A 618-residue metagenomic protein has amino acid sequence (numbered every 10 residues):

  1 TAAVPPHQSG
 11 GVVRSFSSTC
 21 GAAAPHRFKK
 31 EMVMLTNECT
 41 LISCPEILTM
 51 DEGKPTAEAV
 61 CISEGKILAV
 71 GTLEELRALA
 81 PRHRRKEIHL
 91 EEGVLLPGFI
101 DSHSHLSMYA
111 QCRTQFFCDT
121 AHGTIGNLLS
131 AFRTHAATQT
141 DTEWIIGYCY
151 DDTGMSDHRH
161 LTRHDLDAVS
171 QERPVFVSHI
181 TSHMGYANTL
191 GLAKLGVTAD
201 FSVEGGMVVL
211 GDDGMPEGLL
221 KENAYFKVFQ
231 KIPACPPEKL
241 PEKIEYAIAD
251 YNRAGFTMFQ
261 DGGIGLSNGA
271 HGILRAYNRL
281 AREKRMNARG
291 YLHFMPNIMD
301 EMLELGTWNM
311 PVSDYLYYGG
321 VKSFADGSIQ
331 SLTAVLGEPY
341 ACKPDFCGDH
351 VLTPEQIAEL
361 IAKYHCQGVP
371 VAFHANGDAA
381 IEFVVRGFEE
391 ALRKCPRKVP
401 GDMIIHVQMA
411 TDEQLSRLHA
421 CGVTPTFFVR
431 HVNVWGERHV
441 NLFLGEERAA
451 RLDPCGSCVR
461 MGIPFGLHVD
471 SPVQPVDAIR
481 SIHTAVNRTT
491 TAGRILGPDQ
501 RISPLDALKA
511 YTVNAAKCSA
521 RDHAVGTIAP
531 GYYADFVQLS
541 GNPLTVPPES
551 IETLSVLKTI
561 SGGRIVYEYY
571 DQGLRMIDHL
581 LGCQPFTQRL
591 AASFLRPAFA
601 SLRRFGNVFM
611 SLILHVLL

Functional and structural regions predicted by a protein language model:
A2-Q8: Extreme N-terminal basic, low-complexity initiation segments that serve as generic localization/processing leaders
G10-F16, G21-P25, L574, C583-P585 (+2 more regions): N-terminal amphipathic/hydrophobic targeting modules at extreme N-termini, encompassing cleavable Sec/SRP-type signal
N37-C44, L48, E52-E304, S328-A380 (+5 more regions): Divalent metal-binding segments
S43, S63-E64, A325, A529-Y532 (+1 more regions): A cytosolic small-molecule/anion-sensing beta-strand core signal
H105, Y315-T333, V423-N433: Non-cysteine beta-strand/loop elements that form the S-adenosyl-L-methionine
R285-G319, G401-V407, L442-I463: Phosphate/diphosphate-binding loops
A362-A372, N376-D402, H406-V407, D412-H419 (+3 more regions): His/Asp/Glu-enriched, well-ordered alpha-helical/loop segment that forms or immediately abuts the divalent-metal
C583-L618: Membrane-proximal basic amphipathic "stem/tether" segments
